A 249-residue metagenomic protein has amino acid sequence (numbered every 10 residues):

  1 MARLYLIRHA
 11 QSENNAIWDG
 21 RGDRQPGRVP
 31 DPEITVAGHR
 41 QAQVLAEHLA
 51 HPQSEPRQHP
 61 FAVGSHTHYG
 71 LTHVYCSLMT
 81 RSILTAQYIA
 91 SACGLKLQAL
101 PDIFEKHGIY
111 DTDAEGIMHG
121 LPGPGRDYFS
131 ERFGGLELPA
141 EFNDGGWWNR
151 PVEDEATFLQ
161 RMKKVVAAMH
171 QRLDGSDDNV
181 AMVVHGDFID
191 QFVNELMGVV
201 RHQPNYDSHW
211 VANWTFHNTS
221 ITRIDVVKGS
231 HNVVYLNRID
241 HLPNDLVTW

Functional and structural regions predicted by a protein language model:
M1-L4, I17, E105-E131, G175-D178 (+1 more regions): Acidic, low-complexity terminal tails and accessory targeting/binding regions of phosphate-metabolizing enzymes
M1-L71, Q87, S91-L95, D225-W249: An N-terminal RHG(E/S)-centered segment typical of histidine phosphatases
R3-I7, Y75, S176-V184: Beta-strand elements within well-structured catalytic alpha/beta cores of enzymes that handle phosphate/sulfate esters
H9, Q98, D102, H185: Active-site glycine-centered loops adjacent to acidic/histidine catalytic or metal-binding residues that shape
R28, D127-A156: Short glycine/proline- and acidic residue-enriched helix-loop micro-motifs that form flexible lids or anion-recognition
Q43-P139, W214: Phosphate-coordination/substrate-recognition cap region in phosphate-metabolizing enzymes
G186-D190, N232: GST superfamily/GST-like fold recognition
